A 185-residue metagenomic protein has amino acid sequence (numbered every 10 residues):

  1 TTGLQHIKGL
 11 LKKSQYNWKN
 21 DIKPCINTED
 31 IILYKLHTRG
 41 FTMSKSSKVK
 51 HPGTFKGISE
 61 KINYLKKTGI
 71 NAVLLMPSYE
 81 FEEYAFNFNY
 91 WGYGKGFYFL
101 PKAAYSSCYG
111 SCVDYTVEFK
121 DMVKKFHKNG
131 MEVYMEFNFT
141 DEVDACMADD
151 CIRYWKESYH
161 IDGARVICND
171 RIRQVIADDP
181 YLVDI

Functional and structural regions predicted by a protein language model:
T1-A103: N-terminal structural segment of carbohydrate-active enzymes
K8-E29, A145-I152, K156-E157, N169 (+1 more regions): Short secondary-structure boundary segments
D30, G69-N71, H127-M131, E136 (+2 more regions): Short, well-ordered coil/turn segments that N-cap beta-strands
S47-K56, F81-K128, E132, F139-S158: Aromatic- and acidic-residue-enriched carbohydrate-binding clefts of CAZyme catalytic domains
N63-K66, K120-N129, R173-Y181: Surface-exposed amphipathic alpha-helices with a cationic face
S78-E80, N138-T140, N169-R171: Active-site beta-loop-alpha junctions enriched in small/polar residues
G92-G94, F99, D150-R153, E157-I185: Active-site-proximal helices and loops of the catalytic beta/alpha 8
